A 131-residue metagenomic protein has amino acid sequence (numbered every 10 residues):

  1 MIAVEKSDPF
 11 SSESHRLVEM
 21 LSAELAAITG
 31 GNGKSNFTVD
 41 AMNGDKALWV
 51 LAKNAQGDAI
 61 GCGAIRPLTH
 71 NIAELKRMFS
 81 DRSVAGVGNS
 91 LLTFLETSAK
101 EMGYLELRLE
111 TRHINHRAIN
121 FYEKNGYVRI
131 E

Functional and structural regions predicted by a protein language model:
I2-K76, S80-S83, L92-T93, S98 (+1 more regions): Acetyl-CoA-dependent GNAT
N71, L105, V128: Short acidic/polar active-site loop segments enriched in Thr and Asp
K76, E110, N125: Residues lining the SAM
S90, F94, H116-R117: Alpha-helical macromolecular-interaction surfaces
L109-I119: Conserved beta-strand-loop-alpha-helix junction that forms the acyl-donor binding cleft
E123-E131: Conserved acetyl-CoA-binding loop of GNAT-fold acetyltransferases
